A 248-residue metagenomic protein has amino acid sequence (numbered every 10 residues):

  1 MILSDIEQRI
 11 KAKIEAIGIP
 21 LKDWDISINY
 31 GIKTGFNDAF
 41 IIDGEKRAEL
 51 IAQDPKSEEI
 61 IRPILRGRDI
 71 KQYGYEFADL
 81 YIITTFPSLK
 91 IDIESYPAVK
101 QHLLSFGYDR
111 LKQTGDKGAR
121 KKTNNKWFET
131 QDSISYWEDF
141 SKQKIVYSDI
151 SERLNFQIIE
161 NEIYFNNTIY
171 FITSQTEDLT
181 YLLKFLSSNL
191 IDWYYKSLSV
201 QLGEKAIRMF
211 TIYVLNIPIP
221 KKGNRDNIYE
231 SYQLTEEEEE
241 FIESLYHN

Functional and structural regions predicted by a protein language model:
M1-I219: Polybasic, glycine- and aromatic-enriched phosphate-binding surface used to engage nucleic acids
L89, H247-N248: Non-catalytic, mostly N-terminal accessory regions of nucleic-acid modification and defense proteins
Y213-Y246: Extended amphipathic alpha-helical segments enriched in small hydrophobics
